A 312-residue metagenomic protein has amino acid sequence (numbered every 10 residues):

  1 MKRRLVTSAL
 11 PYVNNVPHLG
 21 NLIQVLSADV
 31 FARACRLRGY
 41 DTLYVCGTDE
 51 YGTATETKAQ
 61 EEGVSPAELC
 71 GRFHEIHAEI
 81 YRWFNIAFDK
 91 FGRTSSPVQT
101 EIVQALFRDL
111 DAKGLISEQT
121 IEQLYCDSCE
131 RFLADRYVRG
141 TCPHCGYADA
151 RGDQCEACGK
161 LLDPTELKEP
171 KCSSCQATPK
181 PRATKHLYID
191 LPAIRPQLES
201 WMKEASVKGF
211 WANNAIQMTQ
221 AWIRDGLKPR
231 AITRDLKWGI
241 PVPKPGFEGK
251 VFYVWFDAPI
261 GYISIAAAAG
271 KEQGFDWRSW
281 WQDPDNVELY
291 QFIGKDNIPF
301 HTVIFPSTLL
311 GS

Functional and structural regions predicted by a protein language model:
M1-C46, V98-I102, Q154, P170-S312: Structured secondary-structure scaffolds
M1-W201: N-terminal, positively charged nucleic-acid-binding surface of large information/translation enzymes
